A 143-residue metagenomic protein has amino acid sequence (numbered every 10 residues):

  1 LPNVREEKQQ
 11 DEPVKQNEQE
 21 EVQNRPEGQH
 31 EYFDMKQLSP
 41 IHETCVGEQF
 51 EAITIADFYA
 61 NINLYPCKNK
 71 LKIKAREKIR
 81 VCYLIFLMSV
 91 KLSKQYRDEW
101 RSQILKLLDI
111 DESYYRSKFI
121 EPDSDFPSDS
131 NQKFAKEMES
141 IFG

Functional and structural regions predicted by a protein language model:
P2-G143: Flexible coil/loop and intrinsically disordered linker positions at secondary-structure junctions
